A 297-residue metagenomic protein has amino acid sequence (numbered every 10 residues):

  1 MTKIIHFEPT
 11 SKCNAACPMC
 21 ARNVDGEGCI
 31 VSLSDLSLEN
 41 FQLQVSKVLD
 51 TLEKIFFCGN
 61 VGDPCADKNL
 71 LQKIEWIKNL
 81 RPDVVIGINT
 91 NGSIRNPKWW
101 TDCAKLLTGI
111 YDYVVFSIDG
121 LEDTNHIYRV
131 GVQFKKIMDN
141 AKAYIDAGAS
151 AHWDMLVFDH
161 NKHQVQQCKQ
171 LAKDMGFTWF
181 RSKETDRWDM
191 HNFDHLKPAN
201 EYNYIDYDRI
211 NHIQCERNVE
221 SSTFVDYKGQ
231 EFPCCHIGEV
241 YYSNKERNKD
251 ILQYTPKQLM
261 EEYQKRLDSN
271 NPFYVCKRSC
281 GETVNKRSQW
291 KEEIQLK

Functional and structural regions predicted by a protein language model:
M1-K3, N23, E27, Q230-K297: Flexible mid-to-C-terminal extensions adjoining Fe-S/redox cofactors in radical SAM and related proteins
M1-Y113, I127, G131-K135, D139 (+1 more regions): Conserved alpha-helical substructure of the radical SAM core
I4, E8, D50-C58, R81-G87 (+3 more regions): Conserved C-terminal portion of the radical SAM core fold that forms the substrate/S-adenosylmethionine-binding
F7, S11-N14, R209, N270-V275: Processing junctions and N-termini across compartments
S11, P18, V31, I213 (+3 more regions): Secreted/extracellular small peptides and ectodomain modules produced from precursors
K12-N14, D25-E27, G62, S93-R95 (+6 more regions): Short, solvent-exposed loop/turn segments at secondary-structure junctions
P18-C20, L70, W99-T101, Y128 (+4 more regions): Short aromatic-enriched loop/helix-cap "lid" or pocket-rim segments at secondary-structure transitions that line
C29-I30, N125-Y128, N192-H195, D206: Short acidic, glycine/proline-rich loop/turn micro-motifs
